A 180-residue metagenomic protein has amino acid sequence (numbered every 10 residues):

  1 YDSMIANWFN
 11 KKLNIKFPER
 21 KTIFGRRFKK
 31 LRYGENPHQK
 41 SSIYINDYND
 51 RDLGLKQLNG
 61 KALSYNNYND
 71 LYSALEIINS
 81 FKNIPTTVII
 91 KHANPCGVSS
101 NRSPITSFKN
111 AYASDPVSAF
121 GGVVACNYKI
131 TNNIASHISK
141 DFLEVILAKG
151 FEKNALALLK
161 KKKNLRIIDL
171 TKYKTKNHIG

Functional and structural regions predicted by a protein language model:
Y1-G180: Active-site loops and adjacent core secondary-structure elements that bind or stabilize anionic groups
